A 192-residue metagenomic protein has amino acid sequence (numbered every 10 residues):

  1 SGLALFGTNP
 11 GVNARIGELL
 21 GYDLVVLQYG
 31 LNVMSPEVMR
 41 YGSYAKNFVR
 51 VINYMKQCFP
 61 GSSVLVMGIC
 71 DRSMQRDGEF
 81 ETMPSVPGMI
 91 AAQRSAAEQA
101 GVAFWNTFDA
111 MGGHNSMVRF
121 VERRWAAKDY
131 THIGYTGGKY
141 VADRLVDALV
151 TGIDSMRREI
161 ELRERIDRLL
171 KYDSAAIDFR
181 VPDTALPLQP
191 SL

Functional and structural regions predicted by a protein language model:
S1-K46, R50-N53, Q57, Q75 (+3 more regions): Conserved SGNH/GDSL esterase-like catalytic core that processes O-acyl groups on lipids and polysaccharides
L20-V26, F59-V64, Q99-A103: Loop/turn elements at helix/coil->beta-strand transitions in domains of secreted/extracellular proteins
Q28-N32, Y54-I90: Active-site segments of SGNH/GDSL-like serine hydrolases that catalyze O-acetyl group transfer/hydrolysis on lipids
S35-E37, L65, K139: A generic structural micro-environment signature that highlights single residues at secondary-structure boundaries
D71-S191: Catalytic His-Asp segment of secreted/periplasmic serine-dependent ester chemistry enzymes
